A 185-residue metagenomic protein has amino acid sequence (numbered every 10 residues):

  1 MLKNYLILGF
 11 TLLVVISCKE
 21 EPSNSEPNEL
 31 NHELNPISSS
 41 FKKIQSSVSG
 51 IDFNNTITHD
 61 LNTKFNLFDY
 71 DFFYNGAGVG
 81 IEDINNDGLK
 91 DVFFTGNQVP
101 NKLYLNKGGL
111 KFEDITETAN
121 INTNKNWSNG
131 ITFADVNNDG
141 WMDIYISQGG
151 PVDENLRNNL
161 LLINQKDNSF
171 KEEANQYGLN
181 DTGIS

Functional and structural regions predicted by a protein language model:
M1-P27: Bacterial Sec-dependent N-terminal signal peptides
C18-S185: Acidic, glycine/proline-rich Ca2+-coordinating loop motifs
